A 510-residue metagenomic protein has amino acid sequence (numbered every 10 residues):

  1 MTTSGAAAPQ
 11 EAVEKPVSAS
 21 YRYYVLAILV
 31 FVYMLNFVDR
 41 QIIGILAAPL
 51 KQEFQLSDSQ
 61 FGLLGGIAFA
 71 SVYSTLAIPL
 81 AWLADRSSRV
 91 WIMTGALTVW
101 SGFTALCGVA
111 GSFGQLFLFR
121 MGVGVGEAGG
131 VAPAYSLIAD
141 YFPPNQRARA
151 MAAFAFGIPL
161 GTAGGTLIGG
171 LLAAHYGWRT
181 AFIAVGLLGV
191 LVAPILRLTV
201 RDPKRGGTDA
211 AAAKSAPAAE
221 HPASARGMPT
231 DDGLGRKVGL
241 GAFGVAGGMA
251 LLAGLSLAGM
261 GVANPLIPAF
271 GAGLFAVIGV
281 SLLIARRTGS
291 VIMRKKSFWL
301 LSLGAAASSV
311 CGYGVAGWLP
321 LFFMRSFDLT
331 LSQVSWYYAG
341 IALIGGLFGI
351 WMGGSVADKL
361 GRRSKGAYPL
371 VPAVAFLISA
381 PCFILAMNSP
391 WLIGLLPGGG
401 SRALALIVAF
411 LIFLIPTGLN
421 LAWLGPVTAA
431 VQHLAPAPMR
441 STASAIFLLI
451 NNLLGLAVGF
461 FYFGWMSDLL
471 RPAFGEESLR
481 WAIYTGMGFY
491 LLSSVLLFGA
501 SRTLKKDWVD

Functional and structural regions predicted by a protein language model:
I43-G44, A242-P268, K296-G346, I350 (+3 more regions): Extracytoplasmic gate region of multi-pass secondary transporters
L46-T75: Extracellular/periplasmic helix-loop-helix junction of adjacent transmembrane segments in MFS-like secondary
Q55, S88, V109-Q115, P143 (+2 more regions): Helix-breaking motifs and short loop linkers at transmembrane-helix boundaries and internal kinks in secondary membrane
L64-A81, G340-G353: Central cavity-lining transmembrane alpha-helices of secondary-active solute carriers, predominantly the Major
T75-G114: Conserved MFS/SLC helix-loop-helix module at the cytosolic interface between two early adjacent transmembrane helices
F119-I158: Cytoplasmic helix-loop-helix junction between adjacent transmembrane helices in 12-TM secondary transporters
F154, I158-R201, D232-F270: Helix-loop-helix hairpin linking two adjacent transmembrane segments in secondary transporters
P369-P426: C-terminal transmembrane helical hairpin of 12-TM major facilitator-type secondary transporters
